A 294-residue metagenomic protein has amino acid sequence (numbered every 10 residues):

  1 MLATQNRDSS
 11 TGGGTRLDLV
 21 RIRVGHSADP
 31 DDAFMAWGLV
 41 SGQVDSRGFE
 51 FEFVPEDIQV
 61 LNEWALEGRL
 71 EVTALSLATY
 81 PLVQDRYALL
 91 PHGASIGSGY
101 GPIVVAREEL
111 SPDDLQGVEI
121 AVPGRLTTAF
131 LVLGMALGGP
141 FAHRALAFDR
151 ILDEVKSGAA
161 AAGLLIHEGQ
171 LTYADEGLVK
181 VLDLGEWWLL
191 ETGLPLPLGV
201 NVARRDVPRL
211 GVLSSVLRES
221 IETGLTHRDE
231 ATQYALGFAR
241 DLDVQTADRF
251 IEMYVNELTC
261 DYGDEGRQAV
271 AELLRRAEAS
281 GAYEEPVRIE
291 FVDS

Functional and structural regions predicted by a protein language model:
R16-S41, P102-A162, E168, Q268: Bilobed "Venus flytrap"/periplasmic-binding protein-like clamshell domains and structurally analogous long
I22-R23, R86-A94, E119: A structural signal for short loop-to-beta-strand junctions that line the ligand-binding cleft of periplasmic/secreted
V44-V54, L137-L146, Y283-I289: A local structural motif
D57-Q59, G68-P81, A147-F148, L165-L171: Beta->alpha turn/N-cap motifs
A65-L66, V155-K156, A277: Hydrophobic residues within well-ordered alpha-helices
L89-P112, W188-R205: Hydrophobic/proline-rich hinge and linker segments of small-molecule sensing/allosteric domains, predominantly
A147-G237: Pocket-lining segment of extracytoplasmic ligand-binding domains
P208-R276: Secondary-structure end/capping motifs
